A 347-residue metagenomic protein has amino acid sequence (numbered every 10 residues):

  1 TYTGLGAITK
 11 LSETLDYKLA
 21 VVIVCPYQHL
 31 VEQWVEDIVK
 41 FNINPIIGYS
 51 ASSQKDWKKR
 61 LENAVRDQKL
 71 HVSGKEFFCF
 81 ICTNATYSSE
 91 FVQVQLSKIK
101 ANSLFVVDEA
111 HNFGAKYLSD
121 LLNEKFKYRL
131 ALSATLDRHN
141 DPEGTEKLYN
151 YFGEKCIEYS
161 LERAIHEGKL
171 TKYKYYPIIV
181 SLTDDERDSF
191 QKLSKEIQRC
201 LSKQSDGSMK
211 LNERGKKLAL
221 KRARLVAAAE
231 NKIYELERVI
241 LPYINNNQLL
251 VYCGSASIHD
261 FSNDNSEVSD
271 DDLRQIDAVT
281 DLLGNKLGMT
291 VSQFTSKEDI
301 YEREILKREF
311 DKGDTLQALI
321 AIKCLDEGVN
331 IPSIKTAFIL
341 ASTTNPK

Functional and structural regions predicted by a protein language model:
T1-L11, I320: Walker A/P-loop
Y2-T3, Y17-P45, S255-S257: Conserved Walker A/P-loop ATP-binding site and its immediately adjacent core in helicase/helicase-like ATPase domains
A7, C156-T290: Interdomain linker/hinge connecting the two RecA-like lobes of the SF2 helicase core
Q28, I47-N63, C82-E90, A110-A115 (+3 more regions): Conserved helicase motor
K55-S73, L250, D272-D326: Conserved helicase ATPase core of P-loop NTP-dependent helicases/translocases
N63-V72, F78-L121, I322: Conserved RecA-like ASCE ATPase "motif II neighborhood" in helicase/translocase motors
N102, Q317-I322, E327-S342: A short beta-strand element within the Helicase C-terminal
N112-Y173: Post-DEXD/H (motif II) to motif III coupling segment of the RecA-like Helicase ATP-binding lobe
